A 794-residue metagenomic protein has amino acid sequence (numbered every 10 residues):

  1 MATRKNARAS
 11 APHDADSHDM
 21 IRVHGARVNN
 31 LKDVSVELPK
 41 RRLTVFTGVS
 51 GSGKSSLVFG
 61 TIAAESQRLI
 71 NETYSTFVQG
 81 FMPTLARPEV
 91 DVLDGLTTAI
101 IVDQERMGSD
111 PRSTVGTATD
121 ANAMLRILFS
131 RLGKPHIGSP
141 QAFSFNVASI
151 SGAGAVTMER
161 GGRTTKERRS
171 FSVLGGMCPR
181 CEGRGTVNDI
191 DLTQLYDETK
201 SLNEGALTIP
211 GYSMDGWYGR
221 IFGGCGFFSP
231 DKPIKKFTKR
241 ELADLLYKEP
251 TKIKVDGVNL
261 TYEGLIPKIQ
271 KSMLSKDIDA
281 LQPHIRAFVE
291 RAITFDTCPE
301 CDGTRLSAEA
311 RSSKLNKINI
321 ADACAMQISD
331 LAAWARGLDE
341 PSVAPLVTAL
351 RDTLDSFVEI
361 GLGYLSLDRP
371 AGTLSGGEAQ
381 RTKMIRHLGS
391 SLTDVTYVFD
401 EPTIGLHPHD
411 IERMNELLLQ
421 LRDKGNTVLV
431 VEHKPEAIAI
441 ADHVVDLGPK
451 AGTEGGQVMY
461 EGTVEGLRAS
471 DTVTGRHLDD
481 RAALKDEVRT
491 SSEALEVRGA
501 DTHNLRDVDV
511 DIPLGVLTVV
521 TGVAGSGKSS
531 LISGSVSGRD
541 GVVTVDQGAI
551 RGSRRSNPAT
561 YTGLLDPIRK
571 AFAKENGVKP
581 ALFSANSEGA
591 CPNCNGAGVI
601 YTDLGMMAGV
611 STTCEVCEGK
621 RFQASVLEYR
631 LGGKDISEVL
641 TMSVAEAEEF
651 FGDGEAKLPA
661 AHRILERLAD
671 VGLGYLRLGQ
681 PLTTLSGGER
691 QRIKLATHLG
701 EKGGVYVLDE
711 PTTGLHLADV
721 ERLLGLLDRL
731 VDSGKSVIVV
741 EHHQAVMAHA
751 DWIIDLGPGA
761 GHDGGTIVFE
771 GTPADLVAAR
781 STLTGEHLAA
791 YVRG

Functional and structural regions predicted by a protein language model:
M1-G794: Conserved phosphate-binding elements of NTP-dependent enzyme cores
